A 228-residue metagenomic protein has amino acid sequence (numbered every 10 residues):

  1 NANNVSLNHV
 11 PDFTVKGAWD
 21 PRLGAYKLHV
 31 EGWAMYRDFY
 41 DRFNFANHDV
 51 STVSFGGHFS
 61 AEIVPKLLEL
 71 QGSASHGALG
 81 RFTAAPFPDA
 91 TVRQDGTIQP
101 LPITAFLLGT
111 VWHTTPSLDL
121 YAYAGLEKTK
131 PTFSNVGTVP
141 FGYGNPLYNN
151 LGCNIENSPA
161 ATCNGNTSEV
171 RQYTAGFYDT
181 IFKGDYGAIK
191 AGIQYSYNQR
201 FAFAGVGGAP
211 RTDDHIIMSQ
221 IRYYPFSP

Functional and structural regions predicted by a protein language model:
N1, K16-P21: Eukaryotic endomembrane system proteins
A2-S6: Flexible, glycine/proline-enriched loop segments at strand-loop-helix junctions that form or flank small-ligand binding
N8-V10, V15, L23-Y173: Detector for outer-membrane/organellar transmembrane beta-barrel domains, recognizing the amphipathic beta-strand
G80, F182-I189, S227-P228: Outer-membrane beta-barrel biogenesis signature
L108, R171-I181, I189: Conserved C-terminal beta-signal and adjacent last beta-strands/turns of outer-membrane beta-barrel proteins
F177, T212-P228: Outer-membrane beta-barrel "beta-signal"
K183-G184, V206-R211: Short proline/glycine-enriched turn/loop segments at secondary-structure junctions
D185-Y186, G192-F203: C-terminal beta-signal and adjacent terminal beta-strands/loops of Gram-negative outer-membrane beta-barrel proteins
